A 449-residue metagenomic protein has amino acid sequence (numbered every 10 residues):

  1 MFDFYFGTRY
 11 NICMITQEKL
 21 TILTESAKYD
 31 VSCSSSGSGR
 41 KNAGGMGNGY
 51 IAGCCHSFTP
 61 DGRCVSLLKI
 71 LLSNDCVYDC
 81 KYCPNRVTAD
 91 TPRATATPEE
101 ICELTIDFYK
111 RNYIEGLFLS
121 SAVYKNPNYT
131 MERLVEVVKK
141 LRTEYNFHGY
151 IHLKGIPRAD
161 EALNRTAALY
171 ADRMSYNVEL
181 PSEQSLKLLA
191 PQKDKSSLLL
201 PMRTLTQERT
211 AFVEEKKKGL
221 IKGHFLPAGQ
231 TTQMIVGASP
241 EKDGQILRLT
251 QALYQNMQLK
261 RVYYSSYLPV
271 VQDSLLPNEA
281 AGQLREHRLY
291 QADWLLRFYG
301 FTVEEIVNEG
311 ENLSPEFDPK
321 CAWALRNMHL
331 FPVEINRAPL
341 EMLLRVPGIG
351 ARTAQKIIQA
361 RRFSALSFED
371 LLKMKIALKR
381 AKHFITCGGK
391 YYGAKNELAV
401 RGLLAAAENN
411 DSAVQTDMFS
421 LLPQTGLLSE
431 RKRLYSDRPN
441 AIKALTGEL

Functional and structural regions predicted by a protein language model:
M1-D75, I385, A394-L449: Flexible, acidic/Gly-rich N-terminal and inter-domain linker regions that tether and position cofactor-handling modules
L67, C80, L119, Y176 (+3 more regions): Conserved, mostly hydrophobic/aromatic
I70-E99: Canonical Radical SAM [4Fe-4S] cluster-binding loop centered on the CxxxCxxC motif and its immediate flanking residues
C102, I106, K125-I306: Conserved AdoMet/S-adenosylmethionine-binding subsite of the radical SAM
I106-S121, A292: Short Fe-S-cluster ligation motifs
S274-L344, R380-S420, G426: Long, highly charged, low-complexity intrinsically disordered interaction regions that mediate electrostatic DNA/RNA
A360-R361: Residue-level signature of tetratricopeptide-repeat
